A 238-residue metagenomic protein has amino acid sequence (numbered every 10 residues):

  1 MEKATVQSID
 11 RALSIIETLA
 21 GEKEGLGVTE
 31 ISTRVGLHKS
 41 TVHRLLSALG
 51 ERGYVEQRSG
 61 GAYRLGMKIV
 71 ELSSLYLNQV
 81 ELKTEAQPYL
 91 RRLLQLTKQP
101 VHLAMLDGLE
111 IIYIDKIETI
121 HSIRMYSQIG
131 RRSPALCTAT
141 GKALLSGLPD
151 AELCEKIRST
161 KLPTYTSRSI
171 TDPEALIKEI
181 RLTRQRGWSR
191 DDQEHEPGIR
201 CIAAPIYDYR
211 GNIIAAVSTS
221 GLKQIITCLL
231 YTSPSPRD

Functional and structural regions predicted by a protein language model:
M1-T84: N-terminal helix-turn-helix
E71, Y76-S122, G147-D150, L176: All-alpha effector-binding/dimerization core of bacterial HTH-type transcriptional repressors
I123-H195: Short, solvent-exposed recognition segments
P197-A204: A short beta-strand signature within small-molecule sensing/ligand-binding domains used in signal transduction
I206-D208: Sensor-regulatory modules in signal-transduction proteins
I213: Glycine-rich acetyl-CoA-binding "A-motif" of GNAT/NAT acetyltransferases
T219-I226: Short beta-strand-to-loop transition segments that serve as allosteric relay/switch motifs in sensory/regulatory domains
Y231-D238: Conserved small/polar residues in nucleotide/adenosyl-binding loops
